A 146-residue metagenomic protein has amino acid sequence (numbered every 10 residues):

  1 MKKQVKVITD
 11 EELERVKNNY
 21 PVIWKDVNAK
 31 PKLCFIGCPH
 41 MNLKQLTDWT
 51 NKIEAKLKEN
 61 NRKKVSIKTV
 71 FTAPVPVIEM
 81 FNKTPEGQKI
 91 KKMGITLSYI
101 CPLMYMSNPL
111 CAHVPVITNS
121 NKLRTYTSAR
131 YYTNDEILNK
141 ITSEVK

Functional and structural regions predicted by a protein language model:
M1-K2, T47-D48, F81-P85, P109-C111 (+1 more regions): Short acidic, glycine/serine/threonine-rich loops at helix termini
M1-K68, L138-K146: Intrinsically disordered, low-complexity segments enriched in small residues
T9, P74, T133-D135: Helix N-cap / beta->alpha transition motif
M41-K44, K58-M104, N108: Extended C-terminal subregions enriched in glycine
I53-K56, Q88-K92, I117-T118, N134-L138: Short, low-complexity, polar/charged sequence segments that are solvent-exposed and flexible
L103-Y105, C111-K146: Peripheral docking tails and interdomain loops at the edges of cofactor- or intermediate-handling domains
